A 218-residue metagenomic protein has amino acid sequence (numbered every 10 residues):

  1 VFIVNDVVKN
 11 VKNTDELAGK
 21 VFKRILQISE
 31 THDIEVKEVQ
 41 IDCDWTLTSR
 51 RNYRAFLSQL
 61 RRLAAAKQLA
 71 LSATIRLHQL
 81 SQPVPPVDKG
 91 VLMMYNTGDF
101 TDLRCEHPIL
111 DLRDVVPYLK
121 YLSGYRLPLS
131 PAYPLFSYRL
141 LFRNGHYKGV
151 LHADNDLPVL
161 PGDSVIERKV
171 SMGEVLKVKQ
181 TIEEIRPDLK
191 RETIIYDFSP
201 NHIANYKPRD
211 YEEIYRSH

Functional and structural regions predicted by a protein language model:
V1-L92: Chitinase-like catalytic core of GlcNAc-active glycosidases
V1-V7, L92-N96, Y133-L135, D197-F198: Short loop/turn segments at strand-loop or loop-helix junctions that form parts of catalytic or ligand-binding pockets
D6-K9, T46-T48, T97-D99, Y138 (+1 more regions): Short acidic, S/G/P-rich loop/turn micro-motifs used as interaction or catalytic elements
T14-R24, R54-Q59, E106-Y118, S171-I182 (+1 more regions): Well-ordered, non-membrane alpha-helical segments in soluble/globular domains
I28-E35, L63-K67, P117-L129, V175-E192: A structural motif corresponding to the C-terminal end of an alpha-helix and its immediate exit/capping segment
Q40, S72, S130, E192-I194: A structural signal for isolated positions on well-ordered beta-strands in alpha/beta enzyme cores
S58-G145: Substrate-binding surface in catalytic domains of secreted glycosidases
F136-Y138, R143-H218: Substrate-binding cleft of secreted/luminal carbohydrate-active enzymes
